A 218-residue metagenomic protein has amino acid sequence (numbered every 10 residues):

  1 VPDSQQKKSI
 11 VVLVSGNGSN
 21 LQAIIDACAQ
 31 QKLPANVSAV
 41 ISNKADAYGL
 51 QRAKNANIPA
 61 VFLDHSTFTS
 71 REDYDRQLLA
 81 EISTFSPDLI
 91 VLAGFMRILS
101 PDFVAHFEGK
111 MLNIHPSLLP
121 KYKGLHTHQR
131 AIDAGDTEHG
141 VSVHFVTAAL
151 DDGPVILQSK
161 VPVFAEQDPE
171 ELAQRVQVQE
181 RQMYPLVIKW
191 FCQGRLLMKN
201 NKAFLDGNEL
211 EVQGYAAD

Functional and structural regions predicted by a protein language model:
V1-Y48, R52: N-terminal Rossmann-like dinucleotide-binding module
Q22, N200-D218: Short, basic/aromatic-enriched C-terminal tail that caps enzymatic domains
A27, N43, L89, A93-D206: Donor/substrate-binding cores of folate-linked one-carbon enzymes
A56-N57, F107: Short, structured coil segments at secondary-structure junctions
V61-S66, I114: Short beta->alpha connector loops at strand-helix junctions that form conserved, small/polar/Pro-enriched
S66-L79: Glycine-rich, highly charged phosphate/nucleotide-binding loops
E81-P87: Glycine-rich phosphate-binding loop signature in dinucleotide/nucleotide-binding domains
